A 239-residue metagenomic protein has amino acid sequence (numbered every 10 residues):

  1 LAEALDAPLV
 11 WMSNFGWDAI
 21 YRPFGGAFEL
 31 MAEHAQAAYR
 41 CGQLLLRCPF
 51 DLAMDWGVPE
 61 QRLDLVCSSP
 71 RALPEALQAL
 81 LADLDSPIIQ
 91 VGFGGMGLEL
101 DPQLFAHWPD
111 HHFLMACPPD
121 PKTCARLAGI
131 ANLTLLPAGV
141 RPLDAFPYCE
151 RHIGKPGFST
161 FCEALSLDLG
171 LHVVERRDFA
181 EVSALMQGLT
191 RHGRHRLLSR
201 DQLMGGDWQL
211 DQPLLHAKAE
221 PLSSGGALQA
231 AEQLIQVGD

Functional and structural regions predicted by a protein language model:
E3-I20: Active-site proximal beta-strand in glycosyltransferases
L9, R141-A184: A donor-sugar binding/catalytic signature common to diverse glycosyltransferases and related nucleotide-sugar
M12-S13, C48, L63, A116 (+2 more regions): Generic beta-sheet signal
G16-Y21, K122, F179-V182, M204: Short gly/pro/ser/thr-enriched loop/turn and capping motifs at secondary-structure boundaries
W17-L98, P119: A nucleotide-sugar donor-handling region in carbohydrate enzymes
A27-F28, L135, G170-Q209, P213-L214: Nucleotide-sugar donor-binding patch of glycosyltransferase catalytic domains
S68-R151: Donor-nucleotide binding loops and adjacent catalytic segments primarily of GT-B fold Leloir glycosyltransferases
D207-D239: C-terminal amphipathic helix plus adjacent low-complexity, charged tail appended to glycosyltransferase catalytic
